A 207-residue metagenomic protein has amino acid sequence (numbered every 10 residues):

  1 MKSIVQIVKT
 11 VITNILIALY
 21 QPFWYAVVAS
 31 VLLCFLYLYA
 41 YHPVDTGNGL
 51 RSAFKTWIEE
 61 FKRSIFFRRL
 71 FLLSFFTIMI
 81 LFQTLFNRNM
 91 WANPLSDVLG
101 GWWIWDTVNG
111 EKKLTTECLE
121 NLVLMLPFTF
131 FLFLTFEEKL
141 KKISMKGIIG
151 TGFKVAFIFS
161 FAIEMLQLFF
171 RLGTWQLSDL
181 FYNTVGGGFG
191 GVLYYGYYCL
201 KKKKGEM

Functional and structural regions predicted by a protein language model:
K2-L172, L177, G191-M207: Bulky hydrophobic segments
